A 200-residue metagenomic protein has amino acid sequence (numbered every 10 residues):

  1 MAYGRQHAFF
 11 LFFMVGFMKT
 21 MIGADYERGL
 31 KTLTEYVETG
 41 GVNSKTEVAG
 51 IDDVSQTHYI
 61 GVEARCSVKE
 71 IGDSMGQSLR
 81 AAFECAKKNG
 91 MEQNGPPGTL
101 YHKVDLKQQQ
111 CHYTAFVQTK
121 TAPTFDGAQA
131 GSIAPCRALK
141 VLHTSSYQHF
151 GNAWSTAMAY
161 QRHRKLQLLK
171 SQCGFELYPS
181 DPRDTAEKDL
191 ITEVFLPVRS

Functional and structural regions predicted by a protein language model:
M1-S200: A solvent-exposed interaction/effector surface
